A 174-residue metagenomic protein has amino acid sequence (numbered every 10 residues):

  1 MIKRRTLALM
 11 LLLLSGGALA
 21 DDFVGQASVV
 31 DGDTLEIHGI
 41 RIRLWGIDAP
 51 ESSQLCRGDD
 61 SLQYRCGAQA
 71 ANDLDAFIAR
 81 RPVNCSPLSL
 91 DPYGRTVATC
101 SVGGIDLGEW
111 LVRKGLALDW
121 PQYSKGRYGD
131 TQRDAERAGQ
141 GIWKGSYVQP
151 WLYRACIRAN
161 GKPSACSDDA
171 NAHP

Functional and structural regions predicted by a protein language model:
M1-L7: Bacterial N-terminal signal peptides that target proteins for export
L7-L13: Hydrophobic helical h-region of N-terminal Sec-dependent signal peptides in bacterial secretory/periplasmic proteins
G16-P174: Small beta-barrel nucleic-acid-binding modules, primarily SNase/OB-fold domains and secondarily Tudor-like barrels
